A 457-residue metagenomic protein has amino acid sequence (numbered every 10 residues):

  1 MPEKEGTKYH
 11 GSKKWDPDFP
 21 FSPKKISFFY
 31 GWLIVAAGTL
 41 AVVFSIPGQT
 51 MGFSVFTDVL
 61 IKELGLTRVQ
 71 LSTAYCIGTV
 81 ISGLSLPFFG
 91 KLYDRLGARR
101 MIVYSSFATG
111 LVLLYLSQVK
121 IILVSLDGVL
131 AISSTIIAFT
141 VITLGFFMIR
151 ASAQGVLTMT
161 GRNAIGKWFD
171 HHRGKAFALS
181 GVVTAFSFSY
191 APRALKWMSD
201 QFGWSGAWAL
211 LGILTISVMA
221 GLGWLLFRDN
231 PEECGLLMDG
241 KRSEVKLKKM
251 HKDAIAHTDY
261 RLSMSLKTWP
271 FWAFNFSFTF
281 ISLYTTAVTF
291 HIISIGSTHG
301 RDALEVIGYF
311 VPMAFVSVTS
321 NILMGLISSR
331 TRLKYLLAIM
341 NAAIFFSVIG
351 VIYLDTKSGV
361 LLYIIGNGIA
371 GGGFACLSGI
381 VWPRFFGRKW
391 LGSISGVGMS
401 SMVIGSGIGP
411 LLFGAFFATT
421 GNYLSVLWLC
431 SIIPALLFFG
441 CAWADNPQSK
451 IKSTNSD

Functional and structural regions predicted by a protein language model:
Y30-V59, L64-R68, S85-F89, P192 (+2 more regions): Extracytoplasmic
V43, V112, D127-V156, T279 (+1 more regions): Hydrophobic core of transmembrane alpha-helices in multi-pass small-molecule transporters, especially MFS/SLC-type
Q49-D58, S263-M324, G409: Extracytoplasmic gate region of multi-pass secondary transporters
L60, A153-F169, G373-F386: Intracellular juxtamembrane helix-capping segments at the cytosolic ends of symmetry-related transmembrane helices
L60-I61, L92-Y93, P192-F202, G296-S297 (+2 more regions): Interfacial helix-cap and linker-helix signal at transmembrane-aqueous boundaries of multi-pass secondary transporters
C76-K91, V311-L323: Central cavity-lining transmembrane alpha-helices of secondary-active solute carriers, predominantly the Major
M101-Y115, Y335-I349: Structural signature of the two symmetry-related core transmembrane helices
T184-E232: Helix-loop-helix hairpin linking two adjacent transmembrane segments in secondary transporters
